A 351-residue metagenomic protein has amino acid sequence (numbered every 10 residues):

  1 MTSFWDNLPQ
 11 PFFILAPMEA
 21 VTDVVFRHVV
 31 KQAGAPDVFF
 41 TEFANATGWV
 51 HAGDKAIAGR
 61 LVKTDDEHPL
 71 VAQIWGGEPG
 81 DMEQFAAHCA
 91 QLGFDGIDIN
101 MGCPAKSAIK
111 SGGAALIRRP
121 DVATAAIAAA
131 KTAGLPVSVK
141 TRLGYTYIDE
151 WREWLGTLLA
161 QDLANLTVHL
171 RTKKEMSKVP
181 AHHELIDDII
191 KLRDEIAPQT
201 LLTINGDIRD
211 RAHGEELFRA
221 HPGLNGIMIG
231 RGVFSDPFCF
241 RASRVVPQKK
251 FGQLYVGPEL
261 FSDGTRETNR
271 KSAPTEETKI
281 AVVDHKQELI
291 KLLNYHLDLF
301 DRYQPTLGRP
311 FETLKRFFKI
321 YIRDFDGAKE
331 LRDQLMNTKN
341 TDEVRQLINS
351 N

Functional and structural regions predicted by a protein language model:
M1-P9, I14, E19, V25 (+7 more regions): Alpha/beta catalytic cores of nucleotide-metabolism and tRNA/nucleoside-modifying enzymes
T2-S3, M18-H88: Glycine-rich, positively charged N-terminal anion/phosphate-binding segment
L8-F12, T47-P69, C103, K110-S111 (+1 more regions): N-terminal small/glycine-rich loop or linker at the start of catalytic domains across soluble metabolic enzymes
F13-A16, F39-T41, L70-I74, I97 (+4 more regions): Hydrophobic faces of well-ordered beta-strands that scaffold small-molecule active sites in alpha/beta enzyme cores
M18-A20, A44-A46, W75-G77, G102-P104 (+4 more regions): Active-site beta-loop-alpha junctions enriched in small/polar residues
E42-A46, N100-A105, L170-T172, P222-A242: Glycine-rich phosphate-binding active-site loops on the catalytic face of alpha/beta enzymes
A56, G112-I117, E175-M176: Short glycine-enriched, charge-decorated loop/helix-capping segments at active-site entrances that position
E83-I97, M101-I109, D121-T200: Alpha/beta enzyme core
